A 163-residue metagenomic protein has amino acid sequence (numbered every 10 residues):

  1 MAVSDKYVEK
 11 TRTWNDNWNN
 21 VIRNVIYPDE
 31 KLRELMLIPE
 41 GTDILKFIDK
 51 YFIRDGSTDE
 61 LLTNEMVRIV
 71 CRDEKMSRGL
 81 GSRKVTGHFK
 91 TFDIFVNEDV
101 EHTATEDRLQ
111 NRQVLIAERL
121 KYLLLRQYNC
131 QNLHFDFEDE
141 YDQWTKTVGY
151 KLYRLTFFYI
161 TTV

Functional and structural regions predicted by a protein language model:
M1-S82: Small/polar-rich, solvent-exposed N-terminal microdomains that initiate assembly or binding
W14-N15, Q110, V114: Hydrophobic, well-ordered secondary-structure segments that either form specific early membrane-associated helices used
I22, I26, I69, F92-I94 (+3 more regions): Hydrophobic beta-strand residues in large extracellular and virion-surface proteins
R33-L35, P39, N64-E65, R112-V163: Acidic-leaning, charged glycine-interspersed low-complexity segments
R83-H102, V148-V163: Oligomerization/assembly interface segments of phage tail-like spikes and tubes
D99-R112: Short histidine-centered catalytic/ligand-binding loop motif
